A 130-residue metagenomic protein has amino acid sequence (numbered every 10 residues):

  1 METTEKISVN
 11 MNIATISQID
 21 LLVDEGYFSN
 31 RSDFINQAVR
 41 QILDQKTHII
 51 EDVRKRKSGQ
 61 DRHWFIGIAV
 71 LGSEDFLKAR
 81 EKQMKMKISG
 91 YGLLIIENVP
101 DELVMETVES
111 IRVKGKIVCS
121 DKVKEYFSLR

Functional and structural regions predicted by a protein language model:
M1-M11, V23, S32: Short Lys/Arg-rich basic patches
T4, S17-Q18, S29-V53: Short, basic amphipathic alpha-helical segments that act as recognition/interaction helices in nucleic-acid-binding
D44-R80: Short, positively charged interaction helices/loops
A69-L71, D75-L77, L93-I95, P100-E102 (+1 more regions): Extracellular beta-strand scaffolds
R80-K87, M105-E109: Leucine-rich repeat
C119-R130: Polybasic, proline/glycine-rich intrinsically disordered low-complexity segments
